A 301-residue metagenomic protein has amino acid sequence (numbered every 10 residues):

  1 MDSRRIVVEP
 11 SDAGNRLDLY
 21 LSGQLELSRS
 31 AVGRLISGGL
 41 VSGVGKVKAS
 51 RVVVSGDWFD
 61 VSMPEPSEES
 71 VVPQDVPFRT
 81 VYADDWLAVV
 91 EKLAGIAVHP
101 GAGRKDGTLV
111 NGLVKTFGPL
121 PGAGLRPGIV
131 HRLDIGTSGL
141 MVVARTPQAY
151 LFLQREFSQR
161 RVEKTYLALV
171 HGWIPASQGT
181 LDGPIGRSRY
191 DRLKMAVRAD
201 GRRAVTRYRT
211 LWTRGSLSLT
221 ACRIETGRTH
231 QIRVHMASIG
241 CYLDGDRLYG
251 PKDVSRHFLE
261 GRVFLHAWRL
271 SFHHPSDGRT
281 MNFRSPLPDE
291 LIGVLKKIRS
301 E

Functional and structural regions predicted by a protein language model:
M1-R34, A199-R202, T210-G215, E225-T226 (+1 more regions): Pseudouridine synthases involved in rRNA/tRNA modification
M1-T180, P184-R189, R284-I298: RNA pseudouridine synthases
G45, G215-R223: Short histidine-centered loop motifs in beta-beta connectors
K48-V52, A221, R262: Short, surface-exposed secondary-structure edge patches
D57-F59, R228, R279: Structural motif
V61-M63, R189-R192, R203, Y249-S255: Short Pro/Gly-enriched beta-strand edge/turn motifs at strand-loop
T80, V170, Y208-T210, L243: Conserved hydrophobic positions within beta-strands
G118, P175-A176, Y190, T213-L217 (+2 more regions): Short, conserved beta-turn/loop elements at beta-strand boundaries and strand-helix junctions
